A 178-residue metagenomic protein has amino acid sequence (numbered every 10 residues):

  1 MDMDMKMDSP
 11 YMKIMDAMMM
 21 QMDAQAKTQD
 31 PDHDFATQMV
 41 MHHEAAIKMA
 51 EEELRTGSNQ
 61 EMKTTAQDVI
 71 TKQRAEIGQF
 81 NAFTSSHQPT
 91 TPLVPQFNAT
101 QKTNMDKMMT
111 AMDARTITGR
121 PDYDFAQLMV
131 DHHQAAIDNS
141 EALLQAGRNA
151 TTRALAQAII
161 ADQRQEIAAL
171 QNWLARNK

Functional and structural regions predicted by a protein language model:
M1-K178: All-alpha RGS (Regulator of G-protein Signaling) helical domain and cognate RGS-like helical scaffolds
